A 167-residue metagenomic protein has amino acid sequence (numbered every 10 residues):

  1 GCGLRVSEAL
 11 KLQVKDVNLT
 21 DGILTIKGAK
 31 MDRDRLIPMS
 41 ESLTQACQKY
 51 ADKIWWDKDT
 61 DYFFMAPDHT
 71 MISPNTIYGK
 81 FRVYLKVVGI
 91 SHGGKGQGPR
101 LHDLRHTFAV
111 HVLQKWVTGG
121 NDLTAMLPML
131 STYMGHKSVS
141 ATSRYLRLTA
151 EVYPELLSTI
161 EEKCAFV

Functional and structural regions predicted by a protein language model:
G1-K11, K115-W116, H136: A short, glycine-centered helix-capping/turn motif at helix boundaries that positions DNA-contacting or catalytic
L4-S7, K11-Q48: Conserved tyrosine-mediated DNA breakage-rejoining catalytic core shared by Y-recombinases
T25, F63, R100-D103, R144: Conserved beta-strand positions that form and line the central face of beta-propeller blades
G28, M134-T159: Catalytic-site neighborhood detector that most strongly recognizes the C-terminal catalytic loop/helix of tyrosine
A29-Q48, D61-R82, G96, R100: C-terminal catalytic core of Y-nucleophile DNA break-rejoin enzymes
I37, Y78-T132: Short, basic (Lys/Arg/His-rich) helix/loop patches that form interaction surfaces in the mid-to-C-terminal regions
G119-L123, L148-V167: DNA/chromatin major-groove-contacting recognition/catalytic segments
